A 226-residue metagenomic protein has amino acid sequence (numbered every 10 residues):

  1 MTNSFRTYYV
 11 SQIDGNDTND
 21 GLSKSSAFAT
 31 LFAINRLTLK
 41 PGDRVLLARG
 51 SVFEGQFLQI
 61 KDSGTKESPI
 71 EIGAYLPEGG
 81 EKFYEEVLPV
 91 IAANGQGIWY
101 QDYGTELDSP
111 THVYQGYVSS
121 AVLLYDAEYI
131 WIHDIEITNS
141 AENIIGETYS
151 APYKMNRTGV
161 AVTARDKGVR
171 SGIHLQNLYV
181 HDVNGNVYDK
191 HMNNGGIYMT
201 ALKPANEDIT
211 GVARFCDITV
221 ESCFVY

Functional and structural regions predicted by a protein language model:
R6, D43, Q56, S68-I70 (+6 more regions): The right-handed parallel beta-helix/beta-solenoid scaffold, focusing on the short coil/turn and N-cap positions
V10, L47, Q59-I60, A74 (+5 more regions): Extracellular beta-strand solenoids
Q12-A48, V52-E54: Acidic Gly/Asp/Thr-rich repetitive segments characteristic of extracellular carbohydrate-active and adhesion proteins
L46, E71-G73, A92, L123 (+5 more regions): Extracellular beta-strand solenoid repeats
S63-A151, D182-Y188: Right-handed parallel beta-helix/beta-spiral solenoid domain characteristic of secreted/periplasmic
P69, E128-N139, G168-N184, N206-Y226: Right-handed parallel beta-helix
T148-V162, H191-E207: Asp-box/WD-like beta-propeller blade repeats and closely related beta-sheet repeat scaffolds
